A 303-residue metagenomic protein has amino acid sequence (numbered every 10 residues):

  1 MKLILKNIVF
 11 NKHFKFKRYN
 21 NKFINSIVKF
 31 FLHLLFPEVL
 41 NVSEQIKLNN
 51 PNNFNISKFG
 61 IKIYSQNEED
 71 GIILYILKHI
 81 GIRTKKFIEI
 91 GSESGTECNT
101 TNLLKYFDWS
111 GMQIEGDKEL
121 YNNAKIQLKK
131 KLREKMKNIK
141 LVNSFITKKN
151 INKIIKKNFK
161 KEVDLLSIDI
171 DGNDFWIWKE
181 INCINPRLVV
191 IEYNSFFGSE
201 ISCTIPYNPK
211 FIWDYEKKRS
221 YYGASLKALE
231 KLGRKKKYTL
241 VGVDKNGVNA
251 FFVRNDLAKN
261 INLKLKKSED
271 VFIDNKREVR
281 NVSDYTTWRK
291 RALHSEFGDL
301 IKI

Functional and structural regions predicted by a protein language model:
K2-P37: Short hydrophobic helices that act as membrane-entry/anchoring signals
F36-G81, I88, I154, E200-I303: Rossmann-like AdoMet/SAM-dependent catalytic core
I61-K157, K161, I168, S195-G198: SAM cofactor-binding core of SAM-dependent methyltransferases, primarily the Rossmann-like beta-alpha-beta module
C98-N99, N123, I177-K179, E200-I201 (+1 more regions): Short glycine-/acidic-enriched loop or helix-start segments at secondary-structure transitions that form or flank
Y106-F107, I184-N185, K236: Short, structured coil segments at secondary-structure junctions
K129-L132, I184-P186, Y207-P209, K259-I261: Short, hinge-like loop/turn segments at secondary-structure boundaries
G172-C183: A short, conserved alpha-helix within the catalytic core of class I
P186-N194: Conserved beta-strand signature within the Rossmann-like core of class I S-adenosyl-L-methionine
